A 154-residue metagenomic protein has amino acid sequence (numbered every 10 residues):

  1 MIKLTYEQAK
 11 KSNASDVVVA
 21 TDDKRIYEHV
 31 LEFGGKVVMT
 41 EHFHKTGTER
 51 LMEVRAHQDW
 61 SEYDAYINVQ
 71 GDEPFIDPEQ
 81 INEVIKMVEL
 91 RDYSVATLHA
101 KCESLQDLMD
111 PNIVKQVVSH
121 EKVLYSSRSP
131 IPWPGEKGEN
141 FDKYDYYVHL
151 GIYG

Functional and structural regions predicted by a protein language model:
M1-T21: N-terminal glycine-rich phosphate-binding loop and ensuing alpha1 helix
L4-E7, M52-V54, E83, N140: A generic local structural motif
T5-S12, V37-F43, G135-D142: Short, mixed-charge, low-aromatic patches
A14, E62-Y63, L90-Y93: Short, high-confidence coil segments that cap the C-terminus of an alpha-helix and link into the following beta-strand
V18, K24-V69, E73-K86: Short phosphate-binding loop-to-helix
P78-G154: Conserved core of the sugar-phosphate nucleotidyltransferase
